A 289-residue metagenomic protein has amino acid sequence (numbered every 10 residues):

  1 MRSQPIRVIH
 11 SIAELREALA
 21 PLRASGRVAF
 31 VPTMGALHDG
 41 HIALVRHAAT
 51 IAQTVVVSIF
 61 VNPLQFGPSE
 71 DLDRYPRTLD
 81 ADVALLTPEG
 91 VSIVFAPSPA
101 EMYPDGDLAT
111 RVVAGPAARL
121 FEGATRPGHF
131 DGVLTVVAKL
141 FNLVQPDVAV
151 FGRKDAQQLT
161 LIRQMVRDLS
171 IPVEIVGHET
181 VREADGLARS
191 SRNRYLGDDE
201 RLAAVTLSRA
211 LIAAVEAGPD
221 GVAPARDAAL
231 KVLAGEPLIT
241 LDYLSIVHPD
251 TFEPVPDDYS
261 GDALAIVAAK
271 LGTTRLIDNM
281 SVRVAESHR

Functional and structural regions predicted by a protein language model:
R2-T240, V247-T251, M280, A285: Nucleotidyltransferase catalytic core that binds NTPs
K231-R275: Acidic/histidine-rich
S287-R289: A short alpha/beta connector and helix-capping loop motif
